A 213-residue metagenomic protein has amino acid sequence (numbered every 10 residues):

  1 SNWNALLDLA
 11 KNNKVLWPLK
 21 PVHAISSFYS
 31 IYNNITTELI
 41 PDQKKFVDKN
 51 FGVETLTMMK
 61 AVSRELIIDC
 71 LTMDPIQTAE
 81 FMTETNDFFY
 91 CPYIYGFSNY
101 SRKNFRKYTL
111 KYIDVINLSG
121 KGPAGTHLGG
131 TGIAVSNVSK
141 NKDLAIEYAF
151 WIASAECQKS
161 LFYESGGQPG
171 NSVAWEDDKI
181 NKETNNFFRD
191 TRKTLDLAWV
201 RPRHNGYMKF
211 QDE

Functional and structural regions predicted by a protein language model:
S1, E38, R64-E65, V138-A145: Short helix-loop capping/hinge motifs at secondary-structure junctions, enriched in acidic/polar residues
W3-N4, D69-T83: Short helix-initiation/N-cap motifs at beta->coil->alpha
N4-K45, F51, N86-F89: Extracytoplasmic/periplasmic solute-binding protein
D42-P75: Glycine-centered hinge/linker elements that transmit conformational signals in sensory and ligand-binding systems
P75, C91-N99, R192: Beta->alpha turn/N-cap motifs
D87-I94, K111: Paired acidic/hydrophobic, glycine-rich loop segments that form the ligand-binding mouth/hinge of periplasmic-binding
K103-Q168: Extracytoplasmic/periplasmic substrate-recognition and gating elements
N186-E213: C-terminal capping/gating helix-and-loop segments adjacent to ligand/active sites or protein-protein/ligand interfaces
